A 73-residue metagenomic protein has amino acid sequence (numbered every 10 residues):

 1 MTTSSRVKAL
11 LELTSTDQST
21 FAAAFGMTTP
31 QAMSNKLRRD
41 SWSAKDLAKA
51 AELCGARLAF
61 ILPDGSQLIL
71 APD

Functional and structural regions predicted by a protein language model:
M1-T14, I61: A short, Lys/Arg-rich alpha-helix, primarily the initiator
K8, D17-T20, A48: Residues within the helices of the helix-turn-helix
L11, A22-A23, A51: The alpha-helix within a helix-turn-helix
S15-M33: Short alpha-helical DNA-recognition segment
D40: Major-groove DNA-recognition helix of helix-turn-helix-type DNA-binding domains
K45-I61: DNA major-groove recognition helix of helix-turn-helix/homeodomain DNA-binding modules
A59-D73: Short, charged recognition helix plus adjacent turn of helix-turn-helix-like nucleic-acid-binding domains
